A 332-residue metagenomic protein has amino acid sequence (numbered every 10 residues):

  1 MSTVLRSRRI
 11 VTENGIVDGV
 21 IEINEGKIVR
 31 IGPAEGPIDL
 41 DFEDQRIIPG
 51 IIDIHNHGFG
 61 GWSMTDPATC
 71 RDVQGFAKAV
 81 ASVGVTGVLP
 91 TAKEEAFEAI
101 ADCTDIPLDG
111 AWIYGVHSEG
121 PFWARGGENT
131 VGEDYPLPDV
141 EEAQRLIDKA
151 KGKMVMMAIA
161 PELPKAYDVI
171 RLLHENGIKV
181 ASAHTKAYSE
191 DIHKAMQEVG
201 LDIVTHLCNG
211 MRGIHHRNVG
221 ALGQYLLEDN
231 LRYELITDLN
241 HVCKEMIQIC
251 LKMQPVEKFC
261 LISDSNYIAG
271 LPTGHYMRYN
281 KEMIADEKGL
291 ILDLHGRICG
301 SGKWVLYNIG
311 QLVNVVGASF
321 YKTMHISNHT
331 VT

Functional and structural regions predicted by a protein language model:
M1-E35: N-terminal metal-binding scaffold of metallo-dependent hydrolase/deaminase domains
T3-S7, A34-Q74, K78: Replace "His-x-His-based motif
R8, I21, G26, D44 (+7 more regions): Divalent metal-coordination and catalytic microenvironments
I10-G19, E257-K258, V316-M324, T332: Acidic, glycine-enriched loop/beta-strand segments at the rims of small-molecule binding/catalytic pockets
N56-H57, Q74-A99, A111-A124, K151-E162 (+4 more regions): Divalent metal-dependent hydrolysis catalytic cores, especially in the metallo-beta-lactamase
W62-P67, V80-S82, L89-E94, G210-L227: Active-site loop-to-helix "anion-binding N-cap" substructures in soluble metabolic enzymes
S118-G120, A124-E142, L146-A221: Divalent metal-binding pocket/active-site signature
E190-T323: Active-site-adjacent C-terminal substructures of enzyme catalytic domains
